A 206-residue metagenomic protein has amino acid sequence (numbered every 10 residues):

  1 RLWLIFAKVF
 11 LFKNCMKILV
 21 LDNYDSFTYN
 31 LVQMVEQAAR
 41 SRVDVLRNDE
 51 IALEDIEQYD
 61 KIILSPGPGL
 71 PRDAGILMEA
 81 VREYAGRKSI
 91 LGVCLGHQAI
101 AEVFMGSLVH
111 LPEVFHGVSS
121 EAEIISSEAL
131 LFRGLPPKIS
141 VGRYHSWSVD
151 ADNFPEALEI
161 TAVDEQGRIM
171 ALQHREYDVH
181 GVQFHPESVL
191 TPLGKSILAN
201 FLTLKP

Functional and structural regions predicted by a protein language model:
K17-I18, S26-G92, F104, L190: Flexible gly/pro-rich beta->alpha loop and the following alpha-helix that scaffold active-site loops
V43-V45, L108, I160: Generic structural signal for residues in well-ordered beta-strands
Y59-A129, R133-G134, S140, L198: Cysteine-nucleophile active-site neighborhood
E128-E176: Catalytic beta-strand/loop cores that center a nucleophilic Ser/Cys/Thr and support acyl-enzyme chemistry
E176, G181-P192: Phosphate-binding/catalytic loops
V189-P206: Acyltransferase
